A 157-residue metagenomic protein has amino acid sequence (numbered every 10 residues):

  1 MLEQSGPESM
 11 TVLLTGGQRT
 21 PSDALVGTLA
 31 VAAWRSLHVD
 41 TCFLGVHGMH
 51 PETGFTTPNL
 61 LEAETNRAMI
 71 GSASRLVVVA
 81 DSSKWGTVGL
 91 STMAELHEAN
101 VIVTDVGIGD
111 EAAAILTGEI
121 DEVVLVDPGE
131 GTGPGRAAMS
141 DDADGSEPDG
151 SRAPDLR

Functional and structural regions predicted by a protein language model:
M1-R157: Conserved phosphate- and dinucleotide-binding cores of soluble alpha/beta proteins, encompassing both enzyme active
